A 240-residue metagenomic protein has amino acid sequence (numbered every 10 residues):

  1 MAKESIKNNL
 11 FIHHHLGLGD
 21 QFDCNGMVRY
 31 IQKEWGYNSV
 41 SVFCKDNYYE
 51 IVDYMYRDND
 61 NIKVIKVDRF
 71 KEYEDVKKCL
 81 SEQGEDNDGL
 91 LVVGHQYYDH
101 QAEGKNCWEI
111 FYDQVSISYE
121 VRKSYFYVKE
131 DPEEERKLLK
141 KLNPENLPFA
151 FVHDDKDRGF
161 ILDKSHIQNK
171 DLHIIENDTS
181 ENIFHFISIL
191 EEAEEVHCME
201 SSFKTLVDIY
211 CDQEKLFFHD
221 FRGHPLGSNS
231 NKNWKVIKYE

Functional and structural regions predicted by a protein language model:
M1-E240: Catalytic machinery of carbohydrate-active enzymes, primarily nucleotide-sugar-dependent glycosyltransferases
